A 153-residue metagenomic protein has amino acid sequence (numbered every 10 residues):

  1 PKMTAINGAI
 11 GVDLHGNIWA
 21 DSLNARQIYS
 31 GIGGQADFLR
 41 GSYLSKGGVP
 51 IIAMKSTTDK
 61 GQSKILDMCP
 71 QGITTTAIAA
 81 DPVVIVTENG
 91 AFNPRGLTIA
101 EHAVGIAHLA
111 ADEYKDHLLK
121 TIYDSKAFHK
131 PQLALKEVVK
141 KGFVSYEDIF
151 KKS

Functional and structural regions predicted by a protein language model:
P1-S153: Conserved phosphate- and dinucleotide-binding cores of soluble alpha/beta proteins, encompassing both enzyme active
